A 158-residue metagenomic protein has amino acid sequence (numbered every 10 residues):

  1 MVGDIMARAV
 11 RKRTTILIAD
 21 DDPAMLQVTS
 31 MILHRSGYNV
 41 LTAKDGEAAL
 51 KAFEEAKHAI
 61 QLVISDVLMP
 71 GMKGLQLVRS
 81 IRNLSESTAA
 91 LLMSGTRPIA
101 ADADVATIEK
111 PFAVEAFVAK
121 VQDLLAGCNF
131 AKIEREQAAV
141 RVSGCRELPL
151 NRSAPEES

Functional and structural regions predicted by a protein language model:
M1-L17, S30, S87, A113-S158: Non-catalytic signal-transmission and effector/linker regions of two-component phosphorelay proteins
D22-L26: Short acidic/polar segment at the start of the alpha1 helix of CheY-like receiver
Q27-R35: Charged docking surfaces used in two-component/phosphorelay signaling
G37-K44, A52: Short hydrophobic/Thr-rich beta-strand motif most characteristic of the beta2 strand and flanking loop of CheY-like
K44-A48, K73-L77: Acidic catalytic/metal-coordinating carboxylates
D66: Active-site residues of response regulator receiver
M69: Receiver (REC) domain active-site loop signature in two-component systems and cognate sites in sensor histidine kinases
M93-S94: Hydrophobic/aromatic residues positioned on beta-strands within the core alpha/beta folds
